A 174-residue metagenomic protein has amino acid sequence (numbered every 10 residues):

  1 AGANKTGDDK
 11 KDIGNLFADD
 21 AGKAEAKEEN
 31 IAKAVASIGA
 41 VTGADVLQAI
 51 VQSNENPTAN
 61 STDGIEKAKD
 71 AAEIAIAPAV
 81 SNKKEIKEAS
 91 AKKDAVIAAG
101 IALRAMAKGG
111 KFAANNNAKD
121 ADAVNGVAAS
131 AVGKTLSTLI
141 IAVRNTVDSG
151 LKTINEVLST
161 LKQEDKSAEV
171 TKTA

Functional and structural regions predicted by a protein language model:
A1-A77: Acidic, serine/threonine- and glycine-rich low-complexity intrinsically disordered segments that serve as flexible
D45, S53-N56, N60-I65, K69-A174: A cross-kingdom marker for long, charged
